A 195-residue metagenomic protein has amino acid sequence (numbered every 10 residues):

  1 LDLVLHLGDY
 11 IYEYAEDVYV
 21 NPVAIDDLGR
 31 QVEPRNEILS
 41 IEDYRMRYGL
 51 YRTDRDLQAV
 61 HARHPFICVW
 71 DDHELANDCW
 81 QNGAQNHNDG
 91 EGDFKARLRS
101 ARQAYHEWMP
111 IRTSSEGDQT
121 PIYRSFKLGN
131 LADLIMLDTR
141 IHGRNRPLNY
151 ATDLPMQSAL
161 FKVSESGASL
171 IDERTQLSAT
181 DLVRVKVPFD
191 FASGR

Functional and structural regions predicted by a protein language model:
L1-R195: Metal-dependent phosphoester/phosphodiester hydrolase catalytic core
